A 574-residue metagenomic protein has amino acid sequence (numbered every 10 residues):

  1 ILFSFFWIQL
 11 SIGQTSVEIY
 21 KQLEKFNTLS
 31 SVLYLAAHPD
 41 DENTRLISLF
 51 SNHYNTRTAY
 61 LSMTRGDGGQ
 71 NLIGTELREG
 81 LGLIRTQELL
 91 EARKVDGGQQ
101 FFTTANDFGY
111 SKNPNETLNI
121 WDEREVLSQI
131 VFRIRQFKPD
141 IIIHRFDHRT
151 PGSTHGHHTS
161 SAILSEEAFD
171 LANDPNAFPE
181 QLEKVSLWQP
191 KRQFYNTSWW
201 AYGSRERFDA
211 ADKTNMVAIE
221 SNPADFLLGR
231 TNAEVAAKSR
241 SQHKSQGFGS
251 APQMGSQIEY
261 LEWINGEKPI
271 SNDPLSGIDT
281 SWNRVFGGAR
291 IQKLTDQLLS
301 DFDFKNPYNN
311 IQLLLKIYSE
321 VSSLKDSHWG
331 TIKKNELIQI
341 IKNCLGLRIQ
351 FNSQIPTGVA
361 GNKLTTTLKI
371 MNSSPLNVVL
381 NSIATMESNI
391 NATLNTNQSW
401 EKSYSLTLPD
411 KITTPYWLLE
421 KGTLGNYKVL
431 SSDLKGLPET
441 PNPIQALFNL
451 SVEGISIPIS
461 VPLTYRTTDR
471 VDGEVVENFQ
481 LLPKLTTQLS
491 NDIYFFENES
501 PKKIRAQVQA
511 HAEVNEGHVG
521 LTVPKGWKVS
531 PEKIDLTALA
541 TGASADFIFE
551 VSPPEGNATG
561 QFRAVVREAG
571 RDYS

Functional and structural regions predicted by a protein language model:
I1-T15: Bacterial Sec-dependent N-terminal signal peptides
I12-F137, T159, E166-D170, D174: Active-site rim/loop-helix segments in enzyme catalytic domains that contact anionic ligands
I12-V32, N113-T117, E123-Q350: Metal-dependent de-N-acetylase/amidase catalytic core
Y318-G361, Y465-E497: Low-complexity, acidic Ser/Thr/Pro/Gly-rich terminal tails and inter-domain linkers that flank the onset of structured
A360-P375, E499-E513: Short beta-strand elements of extracellular/lumenal beta-sandwich folds
M371-K411, H511, N515-A540, P554: Proline-anchored loop/turn motifs at beta-strand termini and strand-loop-strand connectors
S405-P438, T537-T541, S552-A558: Short, surface-exposed loop/turn segments at beta-strand-coil junctions that are enriched for proline with nearby
I444-A512, S574: Acidic, serine/threonine- and proline-rich intrinsically disordered appendage/tail regions
